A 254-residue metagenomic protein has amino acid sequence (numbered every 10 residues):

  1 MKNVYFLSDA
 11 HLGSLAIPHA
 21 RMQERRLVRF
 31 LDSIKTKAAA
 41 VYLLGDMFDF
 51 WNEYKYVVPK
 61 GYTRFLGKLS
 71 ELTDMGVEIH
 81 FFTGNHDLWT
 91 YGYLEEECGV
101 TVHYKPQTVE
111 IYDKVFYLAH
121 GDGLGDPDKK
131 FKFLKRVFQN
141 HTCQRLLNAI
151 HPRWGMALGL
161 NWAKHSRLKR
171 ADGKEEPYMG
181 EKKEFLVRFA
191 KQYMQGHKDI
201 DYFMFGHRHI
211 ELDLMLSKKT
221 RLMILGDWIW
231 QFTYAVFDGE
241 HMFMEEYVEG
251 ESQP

Functional and structural regions predicted by a protein language model:
K2-N3, L7, L12-I111: Core catalytic region of metal-dependent phosphoesterases/phosphodiesterases, especially metallo-beta-lactamase-like
N3, H11, V248-P254: A structural signal for the main folded, soluble domain(s) of proteins
N3-H11, V115-D122, L222-G226: Active-site-proximal beta-strand elements of phosphoester/diester hydrolases
H11, N85-H86, H120, G206-H209: Histidine-centered divalent metal-coordination motifs
L88-G92, L118-A119, G125-D128: Short, well-ordered, mixed-charge alpha-helical segments that flank or form enzyme active sites
T101-Y104, D122, D126-L134, F138-H141 (+1 more regions): Conserved beta-sheet core of the metallophosphoesterase superfamily
T108-I111, W230, G250-S252: A short acidic, often aromatic-flanked loop/helix-cap motif at beta-alpha or helix-coil junctions that lines enzyme
G121-F185: Active-site-proximal loop/helix segment associated with metal-binding centers of metalloenzymes
